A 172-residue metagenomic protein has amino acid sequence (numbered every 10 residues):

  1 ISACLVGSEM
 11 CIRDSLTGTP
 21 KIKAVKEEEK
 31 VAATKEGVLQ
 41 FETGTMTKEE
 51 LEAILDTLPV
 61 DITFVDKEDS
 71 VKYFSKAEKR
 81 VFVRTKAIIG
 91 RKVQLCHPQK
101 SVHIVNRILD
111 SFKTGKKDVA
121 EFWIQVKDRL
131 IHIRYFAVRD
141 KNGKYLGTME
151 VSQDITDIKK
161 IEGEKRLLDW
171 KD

Functional and structural regions predicted by a protein language model:
I1-G7, C11-D14: Single conserved hydrophobic/aromatic residue that forms the stacking wall/gate of nucleotide- or nucleobase-binding
G18-E50, K171: Short, charged amphipathic alpha-helical "coupling" segments at sensory-output junctions in signaling proteins
E36-D69, F74: Sensory modules in modular signal-transduction proteins
K79-L95: PAS and related sensory helical modules
C96-K127: Terminal output helix/cap of sensory domains in signal transduction proteins
R134-R139: A short, hydrophobic, proline-anchored segment that marks a local hinge/packing element in signaling and regulatory
M149-S152: Sensory-domain boundary capping and coupling elements
